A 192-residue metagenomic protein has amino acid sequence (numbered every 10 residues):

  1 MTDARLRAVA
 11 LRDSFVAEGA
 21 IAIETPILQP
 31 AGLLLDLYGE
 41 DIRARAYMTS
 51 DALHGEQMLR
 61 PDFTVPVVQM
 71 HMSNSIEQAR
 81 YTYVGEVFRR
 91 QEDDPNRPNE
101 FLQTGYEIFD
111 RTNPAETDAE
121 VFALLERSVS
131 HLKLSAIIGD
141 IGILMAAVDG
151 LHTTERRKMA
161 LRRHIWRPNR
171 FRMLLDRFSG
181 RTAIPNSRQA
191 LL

Functional and structural regions predicted by a protein language model:
D3-V65, Q69-L192: Extended, charged alpha-beta segments that form solvent-exposed binding/catalytic grooves in nucleic-acid-handling
